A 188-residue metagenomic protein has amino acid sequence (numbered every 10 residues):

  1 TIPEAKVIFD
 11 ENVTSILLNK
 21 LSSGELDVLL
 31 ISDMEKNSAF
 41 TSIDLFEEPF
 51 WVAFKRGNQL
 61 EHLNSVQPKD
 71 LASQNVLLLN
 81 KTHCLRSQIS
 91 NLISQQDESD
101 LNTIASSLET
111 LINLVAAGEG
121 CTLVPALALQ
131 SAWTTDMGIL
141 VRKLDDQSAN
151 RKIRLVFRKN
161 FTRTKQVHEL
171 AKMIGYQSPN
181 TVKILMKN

Functional and structural regions predicted by a protein language model:
T1-S38, A105: Central regulatory/effector-binding core of bacterial HTH transcription factors
K6, K20, G24-E25, D44 (+3 more regions): Conserved functional loop/turn residues at catalytic and ligand-binding sites
V13, Q67, S106-S107, P125: Short loop/turn segments at beta->alpha junctions
S15, H83, E109, L127-A128: Alpha-helix/helix-capping structural signal
N37-E48, L63, D70, T110-K159: Beta-alpha-beta core module
A53-G57, K152-R163: A bilobed periplasmic-binding-protein/Venus flytrap-type ligand-binding module shared by bacterial periplasmic
K55, L79-N80, L101, V124: Thr-Gly-centered strand-to-loop micro-motif
Q74-Q96, R163-K172, Q177-K187: Secondary-structure junction motif
